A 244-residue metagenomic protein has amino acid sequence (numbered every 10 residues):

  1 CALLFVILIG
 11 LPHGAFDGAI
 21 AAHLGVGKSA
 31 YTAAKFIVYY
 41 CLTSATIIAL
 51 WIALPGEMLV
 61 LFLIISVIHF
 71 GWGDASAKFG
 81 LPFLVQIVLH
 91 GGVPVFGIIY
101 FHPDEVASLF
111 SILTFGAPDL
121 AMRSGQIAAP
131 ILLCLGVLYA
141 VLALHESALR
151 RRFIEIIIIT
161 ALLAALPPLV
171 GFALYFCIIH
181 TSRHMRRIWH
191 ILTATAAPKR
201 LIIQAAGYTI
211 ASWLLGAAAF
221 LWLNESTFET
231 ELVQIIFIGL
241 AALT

Functional and structural regions predicted by a protein language model:
A2-G10, G56-I68, G171-R183, I235-L240: Hydrophobic core segments of alpha-helical transmembrane domains in multi-pass membrane proteins
G14-L24, V67-G80, V137-A148, H184-T193: C-terminal ends of transmembrane helices
V26-I37, V60, F79-V93, R150-I157: Cytoplasmic-side transmembrane-helix entry/capping segments in multi-pass membrane proteins
V38-I48, F70, G136-V137, F153-L162: Hydrophobic, membrane-inserted alpha-helices
A45-P103, A107-A117: Membrane-interface helix-loop-helix junctions at boundaries between adjacent transmembrane segments
V85-V106, S124-L142, E155-V170, Y208-S212 (+1 more regions): Alpha-helical transmembrane segments of multi-pass integral membrane proteins
Y175-L192, K199, A206: Predominantly late transmembrane helices and immediately cytosolic-facing juxtamembrane segments
A218-I238: Extracellular/periplasmic helix-loop-helix junctions in multi-pass membrane proteins
